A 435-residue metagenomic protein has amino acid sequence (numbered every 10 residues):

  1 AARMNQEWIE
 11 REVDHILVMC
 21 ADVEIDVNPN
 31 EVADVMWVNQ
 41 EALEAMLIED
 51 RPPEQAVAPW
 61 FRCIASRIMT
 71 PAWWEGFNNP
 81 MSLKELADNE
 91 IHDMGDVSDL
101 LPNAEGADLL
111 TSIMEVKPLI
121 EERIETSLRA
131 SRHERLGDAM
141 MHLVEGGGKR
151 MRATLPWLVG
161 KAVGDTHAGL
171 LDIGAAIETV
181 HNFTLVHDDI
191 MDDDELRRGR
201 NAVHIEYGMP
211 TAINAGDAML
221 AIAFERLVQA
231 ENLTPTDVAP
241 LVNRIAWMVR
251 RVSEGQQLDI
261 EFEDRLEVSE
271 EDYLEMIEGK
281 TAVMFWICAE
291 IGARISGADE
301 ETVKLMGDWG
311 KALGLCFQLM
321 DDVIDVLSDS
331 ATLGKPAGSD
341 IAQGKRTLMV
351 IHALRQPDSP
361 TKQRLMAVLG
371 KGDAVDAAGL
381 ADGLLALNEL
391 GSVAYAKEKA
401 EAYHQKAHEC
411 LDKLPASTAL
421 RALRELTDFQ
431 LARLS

Functional and structural regions predicted by a protein language model:
A2-V97: Nudix hydrolase/Nudix homology domain
M94-S435: All-alpha prenyltransferase/terpene-synthase fold signal
